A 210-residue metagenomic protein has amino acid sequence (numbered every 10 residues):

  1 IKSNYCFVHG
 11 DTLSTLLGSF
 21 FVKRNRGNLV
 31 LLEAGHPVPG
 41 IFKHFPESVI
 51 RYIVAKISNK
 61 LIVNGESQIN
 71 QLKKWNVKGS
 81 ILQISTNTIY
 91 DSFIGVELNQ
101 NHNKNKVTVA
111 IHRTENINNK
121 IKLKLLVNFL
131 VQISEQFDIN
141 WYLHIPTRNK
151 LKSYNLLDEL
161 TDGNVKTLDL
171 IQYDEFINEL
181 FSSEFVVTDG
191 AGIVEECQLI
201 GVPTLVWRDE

Functional and structural regions predicted by a protein language model:
I1-N76: Active-site and donor-binding regions of nucleotide-sugar-utilizing enzymes
F7-H9, L31-L32, L61, F176-E210: A donor-sugar binding/catalytic signature common to diverse glycosyltransferases and related nucleotide-sugar
G10, G65-S67, T86, H144-I145 (+1 more regions): Helix N-cap/beta->alpha junction signal
N25-R26, I133-F137, I200: Helix C-cap/helix->beta junction micro-motif
A34-V38, N87-I89, D169-Y173, D209-E210: Short, acidic/turn-prone active-site loops that include or flank metal/cofactor- and phosphate-binding residues
A55-N119: A nucleotide-sugar donor-handling region in carbohydrate enzymes
S58-G65, I139-W141, V186-V187: A short beta-strand/loop micro-motif in the catalytic core of glycosyltransferases that engages the nucleotide-sugar
N101-S182: Donor-nucleotide binding loops and adjacent catalytic segments primarily of GT-B fold Leloir glycosyltransferases
